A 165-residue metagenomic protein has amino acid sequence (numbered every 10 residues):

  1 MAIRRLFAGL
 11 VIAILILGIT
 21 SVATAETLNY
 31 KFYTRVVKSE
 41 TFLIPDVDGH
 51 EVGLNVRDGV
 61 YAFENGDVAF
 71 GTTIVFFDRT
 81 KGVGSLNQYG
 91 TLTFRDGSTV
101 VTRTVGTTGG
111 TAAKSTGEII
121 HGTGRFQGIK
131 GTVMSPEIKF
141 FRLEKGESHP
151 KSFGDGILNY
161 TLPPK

Functional and structural regions predicted by a protein language model:
M1-L10: Bacterial N-terminal signal peptides that target proteins for export
G9-G18: Bacterial N-terminal signal peptides
T24-K165: Beta-strand-enriched cores of mature, soluble protein domains
